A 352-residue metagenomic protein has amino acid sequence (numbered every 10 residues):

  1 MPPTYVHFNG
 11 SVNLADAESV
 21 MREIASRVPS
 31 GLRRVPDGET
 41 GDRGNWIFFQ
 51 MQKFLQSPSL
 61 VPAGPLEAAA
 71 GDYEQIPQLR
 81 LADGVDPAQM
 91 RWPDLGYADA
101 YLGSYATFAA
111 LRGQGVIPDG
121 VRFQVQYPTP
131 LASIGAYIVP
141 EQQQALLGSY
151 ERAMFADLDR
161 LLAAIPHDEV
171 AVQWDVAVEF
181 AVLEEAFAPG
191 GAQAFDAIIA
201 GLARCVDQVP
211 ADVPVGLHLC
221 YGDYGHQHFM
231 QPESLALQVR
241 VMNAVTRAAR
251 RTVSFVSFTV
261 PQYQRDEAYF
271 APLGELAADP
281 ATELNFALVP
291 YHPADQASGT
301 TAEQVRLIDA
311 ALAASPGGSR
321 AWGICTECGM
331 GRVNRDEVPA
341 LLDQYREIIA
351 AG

Functional and structural regions predicted by a protein language model:
M1-D72, A110, A350-A351: N-terminal basic, low-complexity leaders that serve as flexible interaction/assembly modules and, when applicable, as
P2-F8, G31-V35, G120-Q126, E169-Q173 (+4 more regions): Structural preference for beta-strand elements that scaffold enzyme active sites
A25, F108-R122, L162-E169, A203-D212 (+3 more regions): Acidic (Asp/Glu)-rich catalytic clusters
P58-V61, Q142-F155, A188-V209, L235-T246: Acidic, His- and aromatic-enriched active-site or binding-groove loops in soluble protein domains that engage sugars
G71-P166, V172-A197: Active-site-proximal, glycine-rich beta->alpha crossover segments in alpha/beta enzymes that shape flexible
T129-S133, R160, V176-F180, Y221-G225 (+3 more regions): Active-site-proximal loop/turn and secondary-structure-junction residues that shape catalytic pockets, frequently
I199-E283: Aromatic-lined glycan-binding groove of carbohydrate-active enzymes
R247-G352: Catalytic-face loop-and-helix region of soluble metabolic enzyme cores
